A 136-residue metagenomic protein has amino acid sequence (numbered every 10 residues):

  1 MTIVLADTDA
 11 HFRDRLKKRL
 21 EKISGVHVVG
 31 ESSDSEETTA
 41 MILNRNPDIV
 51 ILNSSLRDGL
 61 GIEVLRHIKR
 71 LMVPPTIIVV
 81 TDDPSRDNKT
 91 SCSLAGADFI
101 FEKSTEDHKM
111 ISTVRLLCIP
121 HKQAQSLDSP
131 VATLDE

Functional and structural regions predicted by a protein language model:
M1-F12, L16-L20, V50: Conserved acidic segment of CheY-like receiver
L16, M110-I111: Hydrophobic face residues on amphipathic alpha-helices
E31-I49: Acidic, metal-coordinating helix/loop segments flanking the phosphotransfer/catalytic sites of two-component signaling
L43-R45, H67-P74, A95: Conserved phosphotransfer cores of two-component systems
I51-L65: Conserved phosphotransfer microenvironments
E63, D83-F99, T105: Alpha4 helix (beta4-alpha4-beta5 surface) of REC/receiver domains from two-component response regulators
V79-V80: Hydrophobic/aromatic residues positioned on beta-strands within the core alpha/beta folds
V114, H121-E136: CheY-like receiver
